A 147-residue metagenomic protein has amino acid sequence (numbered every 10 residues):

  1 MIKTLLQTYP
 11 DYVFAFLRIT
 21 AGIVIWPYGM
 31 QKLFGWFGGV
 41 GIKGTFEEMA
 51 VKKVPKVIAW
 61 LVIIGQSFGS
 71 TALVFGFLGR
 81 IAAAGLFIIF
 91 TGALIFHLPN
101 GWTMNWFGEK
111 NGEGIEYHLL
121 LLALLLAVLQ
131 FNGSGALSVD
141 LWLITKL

Functional and structural regions predicted by a protein language model:
M1, G35-K52, T145-K146: Membrane-interface interhelical connector segments
M1-F34, K56-I64, F68, V74-L147: Extended, low-polarity transmembrane helix blocks
